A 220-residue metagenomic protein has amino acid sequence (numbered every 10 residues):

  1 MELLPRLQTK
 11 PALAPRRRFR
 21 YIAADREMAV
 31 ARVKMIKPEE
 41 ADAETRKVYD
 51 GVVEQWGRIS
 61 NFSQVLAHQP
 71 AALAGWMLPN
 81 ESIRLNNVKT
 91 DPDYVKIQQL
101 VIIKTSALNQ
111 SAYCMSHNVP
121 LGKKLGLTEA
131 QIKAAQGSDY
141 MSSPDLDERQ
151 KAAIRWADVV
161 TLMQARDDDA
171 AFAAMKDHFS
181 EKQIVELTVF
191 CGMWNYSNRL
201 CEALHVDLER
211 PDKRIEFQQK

Functional and structural regions predicted by a protein language model:
E2, A12-A14, A23-D25: Acidic, Ala/Val/Gly-enriched low-complexity intrinsically disordered segments
R17-K220: Hydrophobic alpha-helical segments
